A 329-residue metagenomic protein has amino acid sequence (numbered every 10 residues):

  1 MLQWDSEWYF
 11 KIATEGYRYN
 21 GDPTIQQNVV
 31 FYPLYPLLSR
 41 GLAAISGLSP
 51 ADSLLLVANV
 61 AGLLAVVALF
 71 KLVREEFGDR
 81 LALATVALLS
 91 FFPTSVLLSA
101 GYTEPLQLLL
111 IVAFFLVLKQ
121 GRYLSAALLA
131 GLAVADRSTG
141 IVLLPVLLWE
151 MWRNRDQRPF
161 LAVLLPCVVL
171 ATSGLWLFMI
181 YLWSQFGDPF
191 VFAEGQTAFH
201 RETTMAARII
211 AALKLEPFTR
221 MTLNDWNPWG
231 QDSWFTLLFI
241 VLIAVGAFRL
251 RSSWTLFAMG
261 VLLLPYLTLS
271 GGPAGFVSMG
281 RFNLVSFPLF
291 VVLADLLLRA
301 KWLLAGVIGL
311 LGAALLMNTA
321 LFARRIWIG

Functional and structural regions predicted by a protein language model:
Q3-R18, T24-G47: Short hydrophobic/aromatic helix or loop-helix immediately within or flanking a transmembrane segment in polytopic
R40-A44, S53-E76, V241-V245: Transmembrane-helix motifs of polytopic, lipid-linked glycan transferases
S49-S53, L69-F91, L109, S125 (+1 more regions): Transmembrane-helix signature of polytopic, membrane-embedded enzymes that assemble or transfer cell-envelope glycans
L63, E76, L81-T94, L98-G101 (+1 more regions): Transmembrane and membrane-interface helices of multi-pass, inner-membrane envelope-modifying transferases
F77-D79, F114-S125, W152-R155, L297: Membrane-interface transmembrane helices that cradle and orient dolichyl/undecaprenyl
S90, T94, I111-V117, L124-E150 (+1 more regions): Membrane-interface alpha helices of multi-pass inner-membrane proteins
A100-L106, M279: Short acidic/glycine- and proline-prone juxtamembrane loop motifs at membrane-interface regions of multi-pass membrane
A133, L144-A258: Membrane-lumen/periplasm interface segments of specific transmembrane helices in polyprenyl phosphate-linked
